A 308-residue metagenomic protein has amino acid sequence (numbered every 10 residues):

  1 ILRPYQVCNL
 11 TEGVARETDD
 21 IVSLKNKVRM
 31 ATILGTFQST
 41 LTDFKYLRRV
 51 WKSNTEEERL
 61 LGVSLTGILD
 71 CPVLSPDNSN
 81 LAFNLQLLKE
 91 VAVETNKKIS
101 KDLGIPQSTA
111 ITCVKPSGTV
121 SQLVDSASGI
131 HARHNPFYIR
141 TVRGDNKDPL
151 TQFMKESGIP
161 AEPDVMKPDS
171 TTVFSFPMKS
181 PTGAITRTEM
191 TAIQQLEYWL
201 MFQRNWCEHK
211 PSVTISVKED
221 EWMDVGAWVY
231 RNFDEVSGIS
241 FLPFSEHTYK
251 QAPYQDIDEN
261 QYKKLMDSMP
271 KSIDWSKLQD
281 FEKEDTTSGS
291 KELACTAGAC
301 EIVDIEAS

Functional and structural regions predicted by a protein language model:
I1, N54, N96-I99, P106-S108 (+1 more regions): Glycine-rich, charged/polar anion/phosphate-binding loops that engage phosphate groups from diverse ligands
I1-L47, E57, P116, D125-S288: Catalytic alpha/beta core of large soluble enzyme barrels
T42-R49, G67-P116: Internal maturation/activation junctions in enzymes
K52-E57, L81-L88, T214-E219: Conserved short loop/turn motifs at secondary-structure junctions
L61, L65-T66: Nucleotide/phosphate-binding sheet-loop regions of phosphoryl- and nucleotidyl-transfer enzymes
P106-T109, K210, C295: Short beta-strand-initiation
T286-S308: Short acidic, low-complexity intrinsically disordered linear motifs used for protein-protein interactions
